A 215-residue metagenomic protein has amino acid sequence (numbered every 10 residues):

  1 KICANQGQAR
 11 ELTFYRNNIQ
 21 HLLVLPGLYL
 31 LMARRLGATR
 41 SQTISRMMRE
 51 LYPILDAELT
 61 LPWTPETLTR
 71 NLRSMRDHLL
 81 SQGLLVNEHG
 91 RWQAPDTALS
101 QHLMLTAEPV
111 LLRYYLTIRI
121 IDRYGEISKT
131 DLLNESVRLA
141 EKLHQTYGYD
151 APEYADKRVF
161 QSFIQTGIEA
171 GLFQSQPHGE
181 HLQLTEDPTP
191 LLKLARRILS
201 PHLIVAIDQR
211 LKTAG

Functional and structural regions predicted by a protein language model:
K1-G215: Membrane-interfacial terminal anchoring regions of lipid-handling membrane enzymes
